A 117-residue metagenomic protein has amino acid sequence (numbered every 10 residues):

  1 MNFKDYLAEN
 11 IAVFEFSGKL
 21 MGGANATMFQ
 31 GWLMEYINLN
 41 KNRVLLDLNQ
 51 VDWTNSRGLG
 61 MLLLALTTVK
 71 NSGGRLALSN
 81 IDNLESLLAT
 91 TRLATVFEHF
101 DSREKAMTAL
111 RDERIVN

Functional and structural regions predicted by a protein language model:
M1-D5, L33, W53-N55, E104-M107: Short low-complexity stretches enriched in small and charged residues
M1-E15: Short beta-strand/loop segment at the start of cytosolic alpha/beta domains
A12-A26, V116: Short, low-complexity, intrinsically disordered N-terminal segments
S17, D82, R103-E104: Residues at the C-termini of beta-strands that transition into short coil/loop
L20-F97: Amphipathic alpha-helical interaction surfaces in cytosolic regulatory modules
H99-N117: A charged, well-structured terminal subsegment
